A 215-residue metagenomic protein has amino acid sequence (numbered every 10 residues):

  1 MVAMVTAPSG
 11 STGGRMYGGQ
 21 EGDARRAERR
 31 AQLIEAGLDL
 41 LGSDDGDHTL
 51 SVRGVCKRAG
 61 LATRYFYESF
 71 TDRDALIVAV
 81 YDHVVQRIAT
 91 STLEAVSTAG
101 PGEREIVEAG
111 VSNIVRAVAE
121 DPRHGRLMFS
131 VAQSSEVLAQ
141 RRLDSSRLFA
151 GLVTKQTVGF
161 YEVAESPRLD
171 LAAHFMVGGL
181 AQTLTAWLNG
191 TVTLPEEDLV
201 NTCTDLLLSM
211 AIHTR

Functional and structural regions predicted by a protein language model:
M1-G14, K155, A186-R215: C-terminal peripheral helix-coil segments that are non-catalytic and often amphipathic
R25-G37, V55, V80-V84, I88 (+1 more regions): Generic hydrophobic, amphipathic alpha-helix propensity
L40-A75, A79: Helix-turn-helix
T63, V85, A89, V153 (+1 more regions): Membrane-embedded alpha-helical bundles of multi-pass transporters/translocases, especially carrier/permease families
A79, E94-E120: Hydrophobic alpha-helical connector segments
T92-A99, M128-A132, T157-F160, W187-T191: Secondary-structure edge/capping motif, primarily at the C-terminal ends of alpha-helices and the immediately following
A119-A139, T154-T157: Amphipathic alpha-helical segments used for helix-helix packing
E136-Y161, P167-A181: Amphipathic alpha-helical packing segments from all-alpha helical-bundle domains
